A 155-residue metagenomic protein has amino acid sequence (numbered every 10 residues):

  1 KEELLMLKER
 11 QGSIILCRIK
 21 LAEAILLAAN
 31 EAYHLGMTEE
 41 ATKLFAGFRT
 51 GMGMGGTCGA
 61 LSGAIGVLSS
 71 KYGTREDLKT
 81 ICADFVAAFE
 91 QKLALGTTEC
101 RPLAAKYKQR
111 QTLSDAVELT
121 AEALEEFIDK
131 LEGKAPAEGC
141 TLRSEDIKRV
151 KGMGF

Functional and structural regions predicted by a protein language model:
K1-C17: Polybasic, low-complexity association/targeting segments
E3-L5, L35-G51, G152-G154: Short, hydrophobic/aliphatic alpha-helical segments
L16-L35, D84-A88: An acidic intrinsically disordered interaction segment
A22-A29, G63-K71, T120, L124: Buried hydrophobic packing segments
I25-F45, K92-T98: Acidic-glycine-rich active-site phosphate/pyrophosphate-binding loop
A32-K43, S69-A83: Phosphate-handling active-site elements
T50-V67: Glycine/serine-rich anion-binding loops at beta->alpha junctions that coordinate negatively charged ligand groups
A83-F155: C-terminal binding/interaction regions
